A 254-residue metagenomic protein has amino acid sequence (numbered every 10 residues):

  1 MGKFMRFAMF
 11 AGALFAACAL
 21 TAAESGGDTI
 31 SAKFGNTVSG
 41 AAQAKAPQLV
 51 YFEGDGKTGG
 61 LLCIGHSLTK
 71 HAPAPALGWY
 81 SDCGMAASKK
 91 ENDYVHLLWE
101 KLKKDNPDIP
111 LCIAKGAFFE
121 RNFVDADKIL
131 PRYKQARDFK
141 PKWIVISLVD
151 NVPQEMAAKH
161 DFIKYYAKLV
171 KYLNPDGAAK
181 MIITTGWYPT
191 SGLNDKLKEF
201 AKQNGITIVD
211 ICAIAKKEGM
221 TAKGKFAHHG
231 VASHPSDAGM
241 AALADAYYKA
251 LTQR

Functional and structural regions predicted by a protein language model:
M1-F7: Positively charged n-region of N-terminal signal peptides that target proteins for export
A8-A19: Bacterial N-terminal signal peptides
C18-D28, A41-A42: Bacterial Sec-dependent signal peptides at the C-terminal "C-region" and cleavage site
K45-C63, K70-A157: Conserved SGNH/GDSL esterase-like catalytic core that processes O-acyl groups on lipids and polysaccharides
H71-A72, V152-K159, T190-N194, E218-G219: Extracytoplasmic/secreted cell-surface and envelope-processing proteins
K128-L130, K159-K168: Charged helix-capping and loop-helix junction motifs
V145-P153, L169-F200: Active-site segments of SGNH/GDSL-like serine hydrolases that catalyze O-acetyl group transfer/hydrolysis on lipids
G186-R254: Catalytic His-Asp segment of secreted/periplasmic serine-dependent ester chemistry enzymes
